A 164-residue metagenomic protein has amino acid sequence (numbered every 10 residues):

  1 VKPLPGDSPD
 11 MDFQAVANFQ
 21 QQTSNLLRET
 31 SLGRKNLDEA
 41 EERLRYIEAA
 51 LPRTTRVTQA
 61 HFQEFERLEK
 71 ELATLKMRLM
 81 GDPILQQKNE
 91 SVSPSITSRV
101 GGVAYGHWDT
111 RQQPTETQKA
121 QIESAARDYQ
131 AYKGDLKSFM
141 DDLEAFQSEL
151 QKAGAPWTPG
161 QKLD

Functional and structural regions predicted by a protein language model:
V1-E29: Low-complexity, Pro/Ser/Thr- and charge-rich linker/hinge segments at domain boundaries
Q22-D164: Mature extracytoplasmic or organellar-lumen-exposed domains after removal of signal/transit peptides
